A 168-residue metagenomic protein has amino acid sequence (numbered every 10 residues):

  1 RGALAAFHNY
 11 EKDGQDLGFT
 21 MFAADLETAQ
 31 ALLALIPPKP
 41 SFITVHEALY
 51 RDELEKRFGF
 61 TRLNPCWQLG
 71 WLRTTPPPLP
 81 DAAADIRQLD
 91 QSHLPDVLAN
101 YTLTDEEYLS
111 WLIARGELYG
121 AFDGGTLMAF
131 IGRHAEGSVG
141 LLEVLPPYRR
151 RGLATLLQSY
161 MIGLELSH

Functional and structural regions predicted by a protein language model:
R1, G163-H168: Short, intrinsically disordered, charge-balanced linker/junction segments flanking boundaries in proteins
A3-D81: Acyl-donor-binding surface of acyltransferase catalytic domains
D25-L35, R150-G163: Conserved acetyl-CoA-binding loop-helix of GNAT-fold acetyltransferases
L32-P37, V97-Y101, F122, I131-H134 (+1 more regions): Alpha-helix C-terminal capping segments
C66, R73-E107: Short amphipathic alpha-helix that is part of the acyltransferase structural core
E106-P147: A conserved beta-strand-loop-helix scaffold within acyl/acetyltransferase catalytic domains
